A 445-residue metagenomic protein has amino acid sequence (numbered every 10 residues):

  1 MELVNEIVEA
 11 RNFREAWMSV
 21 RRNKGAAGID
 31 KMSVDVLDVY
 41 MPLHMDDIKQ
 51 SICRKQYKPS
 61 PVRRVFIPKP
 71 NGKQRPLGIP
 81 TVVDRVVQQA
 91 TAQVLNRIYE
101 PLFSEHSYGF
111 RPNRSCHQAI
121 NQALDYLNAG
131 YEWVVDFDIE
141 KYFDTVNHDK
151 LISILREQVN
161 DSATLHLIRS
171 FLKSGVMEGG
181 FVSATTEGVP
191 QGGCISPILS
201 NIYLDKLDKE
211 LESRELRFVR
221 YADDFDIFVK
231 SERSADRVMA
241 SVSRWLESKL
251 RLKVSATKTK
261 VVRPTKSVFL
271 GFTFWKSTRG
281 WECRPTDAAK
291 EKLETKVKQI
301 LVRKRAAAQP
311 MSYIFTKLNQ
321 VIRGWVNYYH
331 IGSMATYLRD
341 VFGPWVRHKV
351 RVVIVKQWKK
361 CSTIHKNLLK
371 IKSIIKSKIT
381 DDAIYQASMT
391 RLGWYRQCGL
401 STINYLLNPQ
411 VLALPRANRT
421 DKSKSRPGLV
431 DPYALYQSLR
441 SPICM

Functional and structural regions predicted by a protein language model:
M1-P42: Non-catalytic, polymerase-adjacent accessory regions of viral genome-replication enzymes
E6, D30-D38, P80, G109 (+10 more regions): Conserved phosphate/pyrophosphate-binding and hydrolysis machinery centered on Walker-type P-loop NTPases, extending
N23-D30, P70, Y99-F103, Y131-W133 (+6 more regions): Short acidic (Asp/Glu) and glycine-rich catalytic loops that position anionic groups and cofactors
H44, S51-F66, P70, L102-K266: Conserved polymerase palm-domain catalytic core
Q88-H106: Electropositive, glycine- and tryptophan-enriched low-complexity nucleic-acid-binding patches
K173, K249-I314, V321-R323: A conserved non-catalytic segment of reverse transcriptases and RNA-directed RNA polymerases corresponding to the late
V302-C361: Right-hand nucleic-acid polymerase module
W345, W358-M445: Extended C-terminal regions of large enzymes
